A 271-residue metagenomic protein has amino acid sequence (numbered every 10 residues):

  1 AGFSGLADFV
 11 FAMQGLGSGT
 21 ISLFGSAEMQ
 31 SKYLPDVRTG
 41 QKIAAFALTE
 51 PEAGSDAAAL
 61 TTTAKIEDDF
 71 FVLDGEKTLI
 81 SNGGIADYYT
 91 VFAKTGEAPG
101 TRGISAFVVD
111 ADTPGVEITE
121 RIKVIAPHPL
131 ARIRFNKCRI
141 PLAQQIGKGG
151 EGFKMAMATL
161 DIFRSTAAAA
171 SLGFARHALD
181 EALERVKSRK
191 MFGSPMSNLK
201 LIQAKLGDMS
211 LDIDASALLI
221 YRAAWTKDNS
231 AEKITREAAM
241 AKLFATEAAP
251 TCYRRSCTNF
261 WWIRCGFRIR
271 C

Functional and structural regions predicted by a protein language model:
A1, A12, F24-M29, D36 (+6 more regions): Alpha-helical interface subdomain recognition
A7-Q14: Active-site nucleophile and cofactor-binding loops and adjacent substrate-binding regions of central metabolic enzymes
L16-F24: Helix-loop "lid/cap" segments that line or gate small-molecule binding pockets
G40-L48: A short, Trp-centered hydrophobic/proline-enriched beta-strand micro-motif
E52-T63: Active-site-adjacent elements of ketosynthase-type condensing enzymes
A59, D112-P141: Flexible, small-/acidic-enriched active-site or ligand-binding loops
F70, D74-E117: A short core secondary-structure module
T78-G83, V124-I125, I162-T166: Glycine-rich phosphate/pyrophosphate-binding beta-alpha loops
